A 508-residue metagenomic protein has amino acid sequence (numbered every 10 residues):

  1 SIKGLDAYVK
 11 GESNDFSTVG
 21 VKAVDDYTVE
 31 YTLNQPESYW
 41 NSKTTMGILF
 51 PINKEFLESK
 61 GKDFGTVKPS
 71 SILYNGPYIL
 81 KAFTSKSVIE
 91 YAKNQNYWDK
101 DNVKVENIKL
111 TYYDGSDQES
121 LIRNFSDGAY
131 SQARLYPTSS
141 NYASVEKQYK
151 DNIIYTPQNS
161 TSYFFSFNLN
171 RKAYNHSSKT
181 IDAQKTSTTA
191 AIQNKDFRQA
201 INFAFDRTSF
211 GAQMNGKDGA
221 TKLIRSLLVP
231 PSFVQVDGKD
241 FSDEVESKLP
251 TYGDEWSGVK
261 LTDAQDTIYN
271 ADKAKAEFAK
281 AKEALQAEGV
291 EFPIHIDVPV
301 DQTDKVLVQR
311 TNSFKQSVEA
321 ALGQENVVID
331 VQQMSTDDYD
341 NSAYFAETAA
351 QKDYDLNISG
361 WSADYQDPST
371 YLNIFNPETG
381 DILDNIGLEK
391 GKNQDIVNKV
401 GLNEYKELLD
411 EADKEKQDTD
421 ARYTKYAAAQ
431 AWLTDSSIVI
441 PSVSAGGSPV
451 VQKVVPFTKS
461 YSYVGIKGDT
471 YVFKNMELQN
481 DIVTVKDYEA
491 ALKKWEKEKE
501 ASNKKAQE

Functional and structural regions predicted by a protein language model:
K3, A7-K10, N14-S17, L33-K109 (+2 more regions): Gly/Pro-rich hinge or "lid" segments in bacterial periplasmic/extracellular proteins
S17-V19, V67, G76-I79, I108-Y112 (+7 more regions): Second-shell loop/turn segments in exported
V29-E30, G76-I79, I89-E90, V105-Y112 (+3 more regions): Short, well-ordered beta-strand elements
F64-P69, N96-V145, N159: Ligand-site clamp/hinge motif
A92-Y97, D114, T161-D196, A200 (+3 more regions): A bilobed periplasmic-binding-protein/Venus flytrap-type ligand-binding module shared by bacterial periplasmic
N124, W256-D364, K499, A506: Ligand/substrate-recognition segments at binding pockets and active sites
I154-H176, T379-K392: Periplasmic-binding protein-like
A200-S247, V306-Q316, A346-E508: Detector for C-terminal structural segments
